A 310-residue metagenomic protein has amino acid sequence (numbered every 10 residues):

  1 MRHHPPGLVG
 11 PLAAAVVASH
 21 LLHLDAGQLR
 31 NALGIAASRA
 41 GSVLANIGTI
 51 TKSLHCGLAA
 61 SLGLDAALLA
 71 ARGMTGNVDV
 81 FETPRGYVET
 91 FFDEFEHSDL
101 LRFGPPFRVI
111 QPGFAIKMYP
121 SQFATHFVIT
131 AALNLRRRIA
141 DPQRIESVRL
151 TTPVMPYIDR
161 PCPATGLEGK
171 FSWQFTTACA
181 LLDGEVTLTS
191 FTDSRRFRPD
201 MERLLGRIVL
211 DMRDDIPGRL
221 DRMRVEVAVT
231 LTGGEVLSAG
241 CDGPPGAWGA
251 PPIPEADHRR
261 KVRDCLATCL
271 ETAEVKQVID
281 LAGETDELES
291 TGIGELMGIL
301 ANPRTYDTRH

Functional and structural regions predicted by a protein language model:
M1-D65, D79-P84: Glycine-rich, mobile lid/loop segments that gate access to catalytic sites or pores
G48-S61, L68-H310: Terminal-appendage/accessory-domain detector
